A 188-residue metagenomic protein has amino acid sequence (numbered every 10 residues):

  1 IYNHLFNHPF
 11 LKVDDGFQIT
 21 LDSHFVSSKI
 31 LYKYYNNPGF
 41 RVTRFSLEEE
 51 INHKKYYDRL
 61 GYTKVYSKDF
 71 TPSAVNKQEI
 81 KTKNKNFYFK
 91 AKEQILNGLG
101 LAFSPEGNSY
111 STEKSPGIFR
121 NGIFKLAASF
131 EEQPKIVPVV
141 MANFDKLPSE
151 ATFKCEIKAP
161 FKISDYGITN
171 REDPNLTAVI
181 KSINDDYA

Functional and structural regions predicted by a protein language model:
I1-E79: Catalytic core of membrane glycerolipid acyltransferases/transacylases, capturing the structured, soluble-facing
N76-A188: Non-catalytic C-terminal accessory region of glycerolipid acyltransferases and related lyso-lipid remodeling enzymes
